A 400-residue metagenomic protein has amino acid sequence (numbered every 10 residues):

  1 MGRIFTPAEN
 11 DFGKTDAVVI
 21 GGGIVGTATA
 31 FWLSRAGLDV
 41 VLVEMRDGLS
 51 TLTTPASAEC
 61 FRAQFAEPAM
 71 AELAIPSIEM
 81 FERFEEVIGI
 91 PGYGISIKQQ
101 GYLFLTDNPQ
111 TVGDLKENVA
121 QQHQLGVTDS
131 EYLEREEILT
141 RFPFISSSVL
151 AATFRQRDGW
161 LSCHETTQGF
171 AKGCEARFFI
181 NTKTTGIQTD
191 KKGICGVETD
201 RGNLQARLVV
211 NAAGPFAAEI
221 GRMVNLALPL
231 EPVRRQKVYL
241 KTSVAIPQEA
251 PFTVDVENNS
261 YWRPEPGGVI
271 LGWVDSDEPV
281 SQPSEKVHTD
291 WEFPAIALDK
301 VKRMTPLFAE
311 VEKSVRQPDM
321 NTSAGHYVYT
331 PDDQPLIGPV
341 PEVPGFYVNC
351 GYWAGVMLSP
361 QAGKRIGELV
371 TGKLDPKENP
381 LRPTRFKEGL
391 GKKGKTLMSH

Functional and structural regions predicted by a protein language model:
M1-A17, R35-A36, K393, L397-M398: Extreme N-terminal leader/targeting segments of oxidoreductases
R35-T54: Glycine-rich FAD pyrophosphate-binding loop
S50, N203-P251: Central helical "cap/lid" subdomain
A58-R141, N259-Y261, V301: Dinucleotide-binding Rossmann-like beta1-alpha1 core, especially the glycine-rich loop that anchors the ADP
Y93-F104, D129-R135, L139-C174, D277-P283 (+2 more regions): Helix-loop-beta segment of a Rossmann-like dinucleotide-binding subdomain
T153-R207: Helical element adjacent to the flavin cofactor pocket in flavoenzyme catalytic cores
A227, T242-P344: Active-site lid/adjacent beta-loop-alpha segment flanking the redox-cofactor pocket in flavoenzymes
K302-H400: C-terminal catalytic lobe of FAD-dependent flavoproteins
